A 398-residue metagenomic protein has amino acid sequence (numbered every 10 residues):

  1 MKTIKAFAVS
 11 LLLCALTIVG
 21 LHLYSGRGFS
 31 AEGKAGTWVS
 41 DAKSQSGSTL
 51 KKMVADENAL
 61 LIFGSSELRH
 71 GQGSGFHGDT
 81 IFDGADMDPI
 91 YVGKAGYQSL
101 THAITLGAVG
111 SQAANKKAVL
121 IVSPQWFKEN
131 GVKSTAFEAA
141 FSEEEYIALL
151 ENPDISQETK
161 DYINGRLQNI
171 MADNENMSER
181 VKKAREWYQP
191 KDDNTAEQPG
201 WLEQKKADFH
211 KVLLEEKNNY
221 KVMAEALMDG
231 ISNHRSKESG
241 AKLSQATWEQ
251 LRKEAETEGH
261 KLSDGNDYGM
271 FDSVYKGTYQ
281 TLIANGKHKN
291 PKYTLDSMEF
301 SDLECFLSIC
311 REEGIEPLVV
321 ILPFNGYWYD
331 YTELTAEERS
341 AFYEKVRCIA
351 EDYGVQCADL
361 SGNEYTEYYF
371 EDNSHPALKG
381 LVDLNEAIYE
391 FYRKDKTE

Functional and structural regions predicted by a protein language model:
K5-Y24: Hydrophobic membrane-insertion alpha-helices, especially the h-region of bacterial N-terminal signal peptides
Y24-Q45: Alpha-helical transmembrane signal-anchor/signal-peptide segments
M53-G75: Catalytic nucleophile-elbow at a beta strand-turn-alpha helix junction centered on a G-D-S/GDSL motif, marking
F63-S65, L120-Q125, D272-L282, V320-N325 (+1 more regions): Short loop/turn segments at strand-loop or loop-helix junctions that form parts of catalytic or ligand-binding pockets
L68-T159: Membrane-embedded segments
I81, T281, L295-S301, C305-Y368: Extended hydrophobic/aromatic segments used for targeting, binding, or gating
Y91-K94, A336-E337, F342-E398: C-terminal regions of proteins
A148-D302: Secreted/periplasmic serine-hydrolase-like ester/acetyl group-modifying domain
